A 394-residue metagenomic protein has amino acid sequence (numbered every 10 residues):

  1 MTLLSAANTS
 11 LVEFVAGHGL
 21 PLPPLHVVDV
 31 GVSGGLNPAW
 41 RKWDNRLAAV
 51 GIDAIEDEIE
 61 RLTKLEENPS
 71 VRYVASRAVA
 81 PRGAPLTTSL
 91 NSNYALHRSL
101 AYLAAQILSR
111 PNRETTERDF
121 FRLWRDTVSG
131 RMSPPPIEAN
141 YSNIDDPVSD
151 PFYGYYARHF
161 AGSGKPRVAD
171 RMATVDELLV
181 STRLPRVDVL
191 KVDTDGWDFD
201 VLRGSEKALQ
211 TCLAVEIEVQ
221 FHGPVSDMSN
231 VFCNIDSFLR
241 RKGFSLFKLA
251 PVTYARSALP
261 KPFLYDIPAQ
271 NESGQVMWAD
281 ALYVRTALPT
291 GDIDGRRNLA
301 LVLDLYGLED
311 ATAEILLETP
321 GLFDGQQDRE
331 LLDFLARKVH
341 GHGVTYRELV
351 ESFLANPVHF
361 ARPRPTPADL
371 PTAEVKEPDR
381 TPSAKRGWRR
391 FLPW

Functional and structural regions predicted by a protein language model:
M1-H18, L103, L331-W394: Membrane-proximal basic amphipathic "stem/tether" segments
L3-P23, D146-Q210, H222-F232: Short internal loop-to-helix segment that lines adenine-nucleotide cofactor pockets
A7, L11-N112, F121, D146-S149 (+4 more regions): SAM cofactor-binding core of SAM-dependent methyltransferases, primarily the Rossmann-like beta-alpha-beta module
L25-V28, W40-G51, E58, P185-V192 (+2 more regions): Conserved acidic-Pro-Pro-aromatic motif
P85-T87, E117, V276-L282, R389: Short hydrophobic/aromatic beta-strand or adjacent loop that forms the aromatic wall/cage of a ligand/substrate-binding
L86-A95, R118-L123, V231, K261-I267: Short, surface-exposed amphipathic charged segments that create phosphate/polyanion-binding patches used for binding
D310, E314-Y346: Short, charge-rich amphipathic alpha-helical segments embedded in non-transmembrane helical bundles/solenoids
